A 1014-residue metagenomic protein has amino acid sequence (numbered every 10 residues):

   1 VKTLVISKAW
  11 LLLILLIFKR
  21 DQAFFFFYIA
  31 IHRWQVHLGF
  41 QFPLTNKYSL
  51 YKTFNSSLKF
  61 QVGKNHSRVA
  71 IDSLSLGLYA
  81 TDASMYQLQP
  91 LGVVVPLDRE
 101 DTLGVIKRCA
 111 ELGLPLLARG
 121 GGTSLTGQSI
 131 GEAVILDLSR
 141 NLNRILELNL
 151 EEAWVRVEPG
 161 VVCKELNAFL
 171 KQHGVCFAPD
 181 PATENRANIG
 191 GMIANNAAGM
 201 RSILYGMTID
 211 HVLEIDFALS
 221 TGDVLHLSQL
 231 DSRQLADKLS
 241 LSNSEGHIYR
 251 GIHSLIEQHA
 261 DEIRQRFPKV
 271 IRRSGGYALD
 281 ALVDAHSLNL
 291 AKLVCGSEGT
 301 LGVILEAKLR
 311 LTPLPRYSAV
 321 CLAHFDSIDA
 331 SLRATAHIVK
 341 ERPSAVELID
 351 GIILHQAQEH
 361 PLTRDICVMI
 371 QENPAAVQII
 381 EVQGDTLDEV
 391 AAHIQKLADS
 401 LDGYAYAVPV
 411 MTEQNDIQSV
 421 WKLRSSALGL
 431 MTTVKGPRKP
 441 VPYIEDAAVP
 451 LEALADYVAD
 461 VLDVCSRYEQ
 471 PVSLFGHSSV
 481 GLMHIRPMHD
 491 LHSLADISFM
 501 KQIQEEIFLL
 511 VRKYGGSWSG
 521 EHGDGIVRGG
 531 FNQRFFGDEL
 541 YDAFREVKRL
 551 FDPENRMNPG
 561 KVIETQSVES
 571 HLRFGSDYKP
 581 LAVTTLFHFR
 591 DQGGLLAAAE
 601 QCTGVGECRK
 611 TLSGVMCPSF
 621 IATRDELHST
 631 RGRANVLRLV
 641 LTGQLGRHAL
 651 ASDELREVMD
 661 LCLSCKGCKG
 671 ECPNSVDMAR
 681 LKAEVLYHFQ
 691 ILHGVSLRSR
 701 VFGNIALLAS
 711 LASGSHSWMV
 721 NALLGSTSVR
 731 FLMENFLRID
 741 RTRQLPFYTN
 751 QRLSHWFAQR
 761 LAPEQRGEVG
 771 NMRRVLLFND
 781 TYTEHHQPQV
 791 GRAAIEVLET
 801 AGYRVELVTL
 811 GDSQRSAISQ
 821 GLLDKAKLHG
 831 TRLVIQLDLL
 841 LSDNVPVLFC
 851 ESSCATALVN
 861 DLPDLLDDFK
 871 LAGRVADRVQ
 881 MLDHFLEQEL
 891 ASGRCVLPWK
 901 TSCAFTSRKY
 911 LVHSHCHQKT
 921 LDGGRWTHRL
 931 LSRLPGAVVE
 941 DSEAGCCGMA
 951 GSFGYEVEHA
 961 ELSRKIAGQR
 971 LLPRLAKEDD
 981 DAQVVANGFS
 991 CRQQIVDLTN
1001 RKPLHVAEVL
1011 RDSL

Functional and structural regions predicted by a protein language model:
F40, N46-K107, G121-A153, A182 (+7 more regions): N-terminal flexible segment immediately upstream of the FAD-binding catalytic core in FAD-dependent oxidoreductases
S84-L116, V134, L138-P181, I193 (+7 more regions): N-terminal glycine-rich flavin-associated loop
S124-G127, T183-G190, I271-A278, L282 (+15 more regions): A glycine-rich phosphate-binding loop feature that marks nucleotide/adenosyl-phosphate handling sites
A194, S202-Y205, V212-L423, A459 (+2 more regions): C-terminal substrate-binding/cap subdomain adjacent to the FAD-binding core in PCMH-type and related FAD-linked
D284-L293, E298-L301, D326-E341, L454-V464 (+6 more regions): Long hydrophobic segments that form regular secondary structure
E341-R438, G476, A622-T623, T630-L637 (+4 more regions): Terminal amphipathic helices with adjacent charged low-complexity linkers/tails
R438, K513-W518, G525-L661, R680 (+3 more regions): Ferredoxin-type iron-sulfur electron-transfer modules and their immediate structural context
D552, P559, A679-L1014: Iron-sulfur cluster-binding electron-transfer modules in prokaryotic oxidoreductases
